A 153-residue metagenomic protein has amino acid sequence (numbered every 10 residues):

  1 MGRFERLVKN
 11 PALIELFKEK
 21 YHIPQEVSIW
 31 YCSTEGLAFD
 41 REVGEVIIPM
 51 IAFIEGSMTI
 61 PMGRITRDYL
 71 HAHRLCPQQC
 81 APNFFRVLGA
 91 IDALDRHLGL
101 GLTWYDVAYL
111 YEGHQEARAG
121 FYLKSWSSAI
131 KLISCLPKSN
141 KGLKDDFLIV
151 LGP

Functional and structural regions predicted by a protein language model:
M1-P153: Residue-register detector that marks a fixed positional context within folded domains
